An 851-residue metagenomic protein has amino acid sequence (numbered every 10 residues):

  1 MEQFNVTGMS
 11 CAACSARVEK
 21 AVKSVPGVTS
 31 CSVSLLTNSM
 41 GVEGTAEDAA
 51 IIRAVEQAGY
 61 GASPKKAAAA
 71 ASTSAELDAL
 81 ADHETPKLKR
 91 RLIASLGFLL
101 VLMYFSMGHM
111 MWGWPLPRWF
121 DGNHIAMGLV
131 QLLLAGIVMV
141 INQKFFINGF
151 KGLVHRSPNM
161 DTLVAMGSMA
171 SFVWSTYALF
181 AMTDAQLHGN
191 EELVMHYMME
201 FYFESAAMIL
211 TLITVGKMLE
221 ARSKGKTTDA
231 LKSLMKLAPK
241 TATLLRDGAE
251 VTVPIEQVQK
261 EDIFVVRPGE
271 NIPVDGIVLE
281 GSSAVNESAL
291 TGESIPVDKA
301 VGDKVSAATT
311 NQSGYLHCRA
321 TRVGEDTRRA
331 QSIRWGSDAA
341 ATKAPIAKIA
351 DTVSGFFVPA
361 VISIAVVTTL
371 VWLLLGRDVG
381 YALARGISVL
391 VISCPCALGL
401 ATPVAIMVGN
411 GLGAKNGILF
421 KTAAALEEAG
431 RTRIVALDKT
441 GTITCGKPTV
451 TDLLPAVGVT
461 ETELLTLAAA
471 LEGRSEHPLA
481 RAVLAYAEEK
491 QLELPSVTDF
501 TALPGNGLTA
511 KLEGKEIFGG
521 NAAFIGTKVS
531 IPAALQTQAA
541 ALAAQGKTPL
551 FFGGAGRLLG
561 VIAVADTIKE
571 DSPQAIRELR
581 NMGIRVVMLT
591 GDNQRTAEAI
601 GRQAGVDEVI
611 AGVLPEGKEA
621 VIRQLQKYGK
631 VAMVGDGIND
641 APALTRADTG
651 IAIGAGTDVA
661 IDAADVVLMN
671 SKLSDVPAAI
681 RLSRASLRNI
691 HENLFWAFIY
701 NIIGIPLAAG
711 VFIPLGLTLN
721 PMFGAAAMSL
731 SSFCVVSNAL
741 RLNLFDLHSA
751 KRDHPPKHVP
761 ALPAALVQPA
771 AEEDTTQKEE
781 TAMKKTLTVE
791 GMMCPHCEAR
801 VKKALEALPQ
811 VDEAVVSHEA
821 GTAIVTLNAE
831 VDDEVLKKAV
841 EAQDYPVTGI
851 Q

Functional and structural regions predicted by a protein language model:
M1-G128, K151, K224, S233 (+5 more regions): Flexible metal-binding regulatory segments at protein termini and peripheral loops
A16, P268, W335, T342 (+7 more regions): Conserved ATP-binding TGD loop and adjacent catalytic N/P-domain core of P-type ATPases
P26-E43, D48-A49, E200-F201, K232-D326 (+3 more regions): Conserved cytosolic catalytic loops of P-type ATPases
R53, G59-K65, A69-A71, A75-E76 (+9 more regions): Actuator/coupling domain of P-type ATPases
E76-F98, N148-S171, I333-V366, A382 (+6 more regions): Soluble-to-membrane junctions at the N-terminal ends of transmembrane alpha-helices in multi-pass ion-transporting
R90, T309, G430-L437, I443-E476 (+3 more regions): ATP-driven catalytic headpiece of P-type ATPases
M111-I125, V154, V173, L412 (+9 more regions): Membrane-embedded alpha-helical bundles of multi-pass transporters
L290, I349, A384, A397-L471 (+4 more regions): Conserved catalytic phosphorylation-site environment of P-type ATPases
